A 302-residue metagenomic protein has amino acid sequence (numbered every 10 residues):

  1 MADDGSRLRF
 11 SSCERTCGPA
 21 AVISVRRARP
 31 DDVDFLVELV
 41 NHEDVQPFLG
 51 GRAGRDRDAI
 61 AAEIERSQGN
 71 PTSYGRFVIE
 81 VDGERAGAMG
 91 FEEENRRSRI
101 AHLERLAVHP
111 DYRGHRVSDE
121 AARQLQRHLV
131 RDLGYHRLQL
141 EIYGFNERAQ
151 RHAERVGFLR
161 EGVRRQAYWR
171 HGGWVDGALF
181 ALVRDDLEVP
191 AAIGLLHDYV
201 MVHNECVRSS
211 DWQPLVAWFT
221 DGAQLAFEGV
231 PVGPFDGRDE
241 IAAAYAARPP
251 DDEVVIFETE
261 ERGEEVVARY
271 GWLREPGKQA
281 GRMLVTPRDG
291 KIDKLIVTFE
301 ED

Functional and structural regions predicted by a protein language model:
G5-E65, D186-A191, W212-A217, D221: A short, well-structured alpha-helix characteristic of acyl/acetyltransferase catalytic modules
R27-D31, P47-R113, H128, L133 (+2 more regions): Acetyl-CoA-dependent GNAT
D31-D34, N70-T72, I193-W218: Short acidic-aromatic low-complexity motifs
R55-A59, W212-E264: A solvent-exposed, acidic/Ser-Thr-rich amphipathic alpha-helical stretch
V108, G114-H128, E147-R155: Conserved acetyl-CoA-binding loop-helix of GNAT-fold acetyltransferases
V117, V130-R131, A242-D302: A beta-strand edge to alpha-helix "cap/lid" segment located at domain peripheries
R131-E141: Conserved GNAT acetyl-CoA-binding A-motif
Q139-I142, L159-D176: Conserved catalytic-core motifs of GNAT/GCN5-like acyltransferases
